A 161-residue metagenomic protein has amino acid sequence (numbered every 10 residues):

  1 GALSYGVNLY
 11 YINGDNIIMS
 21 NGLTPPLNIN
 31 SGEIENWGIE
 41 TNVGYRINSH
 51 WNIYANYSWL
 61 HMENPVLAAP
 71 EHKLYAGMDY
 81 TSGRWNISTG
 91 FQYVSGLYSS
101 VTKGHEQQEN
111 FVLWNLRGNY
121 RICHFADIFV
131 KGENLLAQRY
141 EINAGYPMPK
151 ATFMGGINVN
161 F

Functional and structural regions predicted by a protein language model:
G1, E33-W37, P70-L74, N110-W114 (+1 more regions): Residues that define the transmembrane beta-barrel architecture of outer-membrane proteins
G1, T24, I34, R46 (+3 more regions): Generic secretory/membrane-interface signal
G1, T81-G83, C123: Short strand-coil-strand connectors
G6-D15, L23, I29-Y98, D127 (+1 more regions): Gram-negative outer-membrane beta-barrel transporters
D15, S20, I53, Y93-S100 (+2 more regions): C-terminal beta-signal and adjacent terminal beta-strands/loops of Gram-negative outer-membrane beta-barrel proteins
N28-I29, T102, E106: Conserved short-loop catalytic and cofactor-binding motifs
